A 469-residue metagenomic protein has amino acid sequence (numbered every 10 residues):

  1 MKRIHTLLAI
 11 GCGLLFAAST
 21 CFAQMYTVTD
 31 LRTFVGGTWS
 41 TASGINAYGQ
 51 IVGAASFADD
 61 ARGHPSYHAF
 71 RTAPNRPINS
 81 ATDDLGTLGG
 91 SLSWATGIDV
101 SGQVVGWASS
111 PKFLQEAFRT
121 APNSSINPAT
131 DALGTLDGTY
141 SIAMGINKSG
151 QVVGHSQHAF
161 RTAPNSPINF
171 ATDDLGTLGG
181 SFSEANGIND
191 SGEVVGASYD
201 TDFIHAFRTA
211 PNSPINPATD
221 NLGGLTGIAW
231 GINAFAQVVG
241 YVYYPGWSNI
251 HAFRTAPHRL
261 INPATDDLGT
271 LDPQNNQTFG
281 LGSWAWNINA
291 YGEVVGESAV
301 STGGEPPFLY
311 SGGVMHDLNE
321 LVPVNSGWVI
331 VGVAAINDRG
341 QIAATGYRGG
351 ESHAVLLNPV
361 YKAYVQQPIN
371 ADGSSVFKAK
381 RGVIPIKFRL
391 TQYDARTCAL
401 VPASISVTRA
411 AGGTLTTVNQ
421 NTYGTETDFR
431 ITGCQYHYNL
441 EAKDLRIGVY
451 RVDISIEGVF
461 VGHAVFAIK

Functional and structural regions predicted by a protein language model:
M1-I10: Bacterial N-terminal signal peptides that target proteins for export
I4, C21-V360: Residue-level hotspots at or immediately adjacent to binding/recognition sites across diverse folds
A9-S19: Bacterial N-terminal signal peptides
G11, Q24, V365-I369: Generic alpha-helix detector with strongest preference for long hydrophobic helices that associate with membranes
C12-L14, M144, V300, N337-R339 (+2 more regions): Short amphipathic alpha-helical surface micro-motifs
V360-K469: Contiguous segments within soluble domain cores/interaction surfaces
